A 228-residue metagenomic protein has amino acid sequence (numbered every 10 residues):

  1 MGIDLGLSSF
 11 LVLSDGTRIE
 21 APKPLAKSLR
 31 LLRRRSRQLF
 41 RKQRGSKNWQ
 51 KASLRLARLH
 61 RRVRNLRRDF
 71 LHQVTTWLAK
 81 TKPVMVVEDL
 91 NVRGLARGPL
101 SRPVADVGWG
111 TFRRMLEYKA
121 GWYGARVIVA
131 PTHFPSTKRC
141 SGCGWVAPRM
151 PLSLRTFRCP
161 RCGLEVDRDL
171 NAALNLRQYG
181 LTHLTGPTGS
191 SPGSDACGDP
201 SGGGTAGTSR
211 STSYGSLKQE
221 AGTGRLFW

Functional and structural regions predicted by a protein language model:
M1-S14, L116, D169: Gly/Thr-rich phosphate-binding beta-strand-loop-beta motif of the actin/hexokinase/Hsp70
S9-F10, R93-A96, S136-K138, D167: Flexible loop/turn segments at secondary-structure boundaries
S9-L54: Metal-dependent catalytic core segments for phosphate chemistry
S14, E88-L90, A130, P160: Generic beta-strand/beta-sheet core signal
R58-T81: Phosphate-interacting basic helix/loop segments used at nucleotide- and nucleic-acid interfaces
V74-L78, P83-L90, I128: Short glycine-rich phosphate-binding loop at a beta-alpha junction
L90-V104: RNase H catalytic domain
P103, V107-W228: Positively charged, low-complexity nucleic-acid-binding target-recognition regions
